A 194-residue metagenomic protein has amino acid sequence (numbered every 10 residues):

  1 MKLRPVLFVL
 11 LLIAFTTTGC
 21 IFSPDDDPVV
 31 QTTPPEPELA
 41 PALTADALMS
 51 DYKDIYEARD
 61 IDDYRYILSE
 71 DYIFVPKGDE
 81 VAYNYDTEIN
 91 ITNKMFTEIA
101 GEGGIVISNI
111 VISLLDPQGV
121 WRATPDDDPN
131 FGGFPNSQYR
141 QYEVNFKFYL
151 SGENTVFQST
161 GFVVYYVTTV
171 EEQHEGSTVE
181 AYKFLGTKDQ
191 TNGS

Functional and structural regions predicted by a protein language model:
M1-C20: Sec-dependent bacterial lipoprotein signal peptides
C20-D54, A58, Y66: Short, low-complexity N-terminal intrinsically disordered segments enriched in polar/charged residues
I21-V30, N130-S194: Short beta-strand edge/turn micro-motifs at domain boundaries
A40, E80-N84: Alpha-helix N-cap and loop-to-helix initiation/capping positions
S50-D54, D62-E80: Short, solvent-exposed secondary-structure junction/capping segments
I61-D62, E102-G104, E180: Loop/turn elements at helix/coil->beta-strand transitions in domains of secreted/extracellular proteins
S69, V75-K77, S108, S113-L115 (+1 more regions): A structural detector for beta-sheet-dominated domains
Y83-V156: Surface-exposed, charged secondary-structure patches
